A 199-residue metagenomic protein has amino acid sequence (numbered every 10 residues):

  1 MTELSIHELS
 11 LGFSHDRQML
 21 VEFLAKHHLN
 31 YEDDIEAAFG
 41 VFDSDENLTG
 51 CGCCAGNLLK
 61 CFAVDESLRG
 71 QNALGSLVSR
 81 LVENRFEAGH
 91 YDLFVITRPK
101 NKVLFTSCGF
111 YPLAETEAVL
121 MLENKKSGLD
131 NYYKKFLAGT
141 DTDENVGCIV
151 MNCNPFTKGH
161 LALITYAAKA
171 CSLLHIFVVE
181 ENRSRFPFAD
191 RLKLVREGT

Functional and structural regions predicted by a protein language model:
M1-Y31, F42, N47: Short amphipathic alpha-helix that is part of the acyltransferase structural core
I35-E36, G56, C171: Short, well-ordered alpha-helix to beta-strand connector turns
E36, L59, E144: Short coil/loop residues immediately preceding or within conserved phosphate-binding loops of NTP-utilizing enzyme
G40, E46-A63: Conserved beta-strand in the GNAT
C61-S76, A88: Conserved glycine-rich acetyl-CoA-binding loop
G70-N84, S107, H160-T165: Conserved acetyl-CoA-binding loop-helix of GNAT-fold acetyltransferases
R85-R98: Conserved GNAT acetyl-CoA-binding A-motif
T97, F105-F110, E115-T199: Nucleotidyltransferase catalytic core that binds NTPs
